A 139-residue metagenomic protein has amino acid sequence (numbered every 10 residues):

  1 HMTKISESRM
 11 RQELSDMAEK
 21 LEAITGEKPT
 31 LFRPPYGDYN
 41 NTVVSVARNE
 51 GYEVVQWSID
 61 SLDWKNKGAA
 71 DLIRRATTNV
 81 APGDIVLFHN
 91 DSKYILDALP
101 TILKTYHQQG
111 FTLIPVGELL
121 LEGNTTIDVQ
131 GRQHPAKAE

Functional and structural regions predicted by a protein language model:
H1-Q133: Catalytic domains of cell-wall/extracellular-matrix polysaccharide-remodeling enzymes, centered on de-N-acetylation
K137-E139: Short, solvent-exposed mixed-charge patches
